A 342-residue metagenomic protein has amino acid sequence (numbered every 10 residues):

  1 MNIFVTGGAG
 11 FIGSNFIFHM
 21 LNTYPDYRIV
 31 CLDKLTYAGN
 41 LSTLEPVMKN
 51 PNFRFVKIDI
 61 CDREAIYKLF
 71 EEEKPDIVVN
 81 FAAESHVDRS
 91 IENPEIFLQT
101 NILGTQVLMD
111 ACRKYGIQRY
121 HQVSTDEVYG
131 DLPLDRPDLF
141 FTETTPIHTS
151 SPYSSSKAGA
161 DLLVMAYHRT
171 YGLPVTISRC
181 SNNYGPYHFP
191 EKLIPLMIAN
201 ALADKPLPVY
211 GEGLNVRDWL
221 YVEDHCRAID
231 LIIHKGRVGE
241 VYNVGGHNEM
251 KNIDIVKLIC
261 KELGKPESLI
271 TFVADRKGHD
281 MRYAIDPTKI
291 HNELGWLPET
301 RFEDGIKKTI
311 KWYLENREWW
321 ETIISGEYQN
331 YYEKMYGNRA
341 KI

Functional and structural regions predicted by a protein language model:
M1-N183, K308, Y313-N316, T322-I342: N-terminal Rossmann-like NAD(P)+-binding domain of SDR-like oxidoreductases, especially those catalyzing
F4, I29, I58, P195 (+1 more regions): C-terminal substrate-binding subdomain of Rossmann-fold SDR/epimerase-dehydratase oxidoreductases
I12, A38-G39, E64, H188 (+2 more regions): Residues that form or flank phosphate/diphosphate-binding pockets in enzymes that use nucleotide phosphates
L35, N182-G185, N215-V216, R276-K277: Short histidine/acidic/glycine/proline-rich micro-motifs that form metal- and phosphate-coordinating active-site loops
L41-L44, L132-D135, H188-E191, I255-V256 (+1 more regions): Short aromatic-enriched loop/helix-cap "lid" or pocket-rim segments at secondary-structure transitions that line
V47, D135-R136, P190-I198, A274: A glycine/serine/threonine-rich, flexible loop-to-helix segment that serves as the NAD(P) cofactor-binding "lid"
P137, T149-S156, P186, P190-I194 (+1 more regions): The catalytic Tyr-centered alpha-helix of NAD(P)H-dependent dehydrogenases
G159, L163, Y167, M197 (+2 more regions): Hydrophobic alpha-helix immediately C-terminal to the catalytic Tyr-X-X-X-Lys motif of short-chain
